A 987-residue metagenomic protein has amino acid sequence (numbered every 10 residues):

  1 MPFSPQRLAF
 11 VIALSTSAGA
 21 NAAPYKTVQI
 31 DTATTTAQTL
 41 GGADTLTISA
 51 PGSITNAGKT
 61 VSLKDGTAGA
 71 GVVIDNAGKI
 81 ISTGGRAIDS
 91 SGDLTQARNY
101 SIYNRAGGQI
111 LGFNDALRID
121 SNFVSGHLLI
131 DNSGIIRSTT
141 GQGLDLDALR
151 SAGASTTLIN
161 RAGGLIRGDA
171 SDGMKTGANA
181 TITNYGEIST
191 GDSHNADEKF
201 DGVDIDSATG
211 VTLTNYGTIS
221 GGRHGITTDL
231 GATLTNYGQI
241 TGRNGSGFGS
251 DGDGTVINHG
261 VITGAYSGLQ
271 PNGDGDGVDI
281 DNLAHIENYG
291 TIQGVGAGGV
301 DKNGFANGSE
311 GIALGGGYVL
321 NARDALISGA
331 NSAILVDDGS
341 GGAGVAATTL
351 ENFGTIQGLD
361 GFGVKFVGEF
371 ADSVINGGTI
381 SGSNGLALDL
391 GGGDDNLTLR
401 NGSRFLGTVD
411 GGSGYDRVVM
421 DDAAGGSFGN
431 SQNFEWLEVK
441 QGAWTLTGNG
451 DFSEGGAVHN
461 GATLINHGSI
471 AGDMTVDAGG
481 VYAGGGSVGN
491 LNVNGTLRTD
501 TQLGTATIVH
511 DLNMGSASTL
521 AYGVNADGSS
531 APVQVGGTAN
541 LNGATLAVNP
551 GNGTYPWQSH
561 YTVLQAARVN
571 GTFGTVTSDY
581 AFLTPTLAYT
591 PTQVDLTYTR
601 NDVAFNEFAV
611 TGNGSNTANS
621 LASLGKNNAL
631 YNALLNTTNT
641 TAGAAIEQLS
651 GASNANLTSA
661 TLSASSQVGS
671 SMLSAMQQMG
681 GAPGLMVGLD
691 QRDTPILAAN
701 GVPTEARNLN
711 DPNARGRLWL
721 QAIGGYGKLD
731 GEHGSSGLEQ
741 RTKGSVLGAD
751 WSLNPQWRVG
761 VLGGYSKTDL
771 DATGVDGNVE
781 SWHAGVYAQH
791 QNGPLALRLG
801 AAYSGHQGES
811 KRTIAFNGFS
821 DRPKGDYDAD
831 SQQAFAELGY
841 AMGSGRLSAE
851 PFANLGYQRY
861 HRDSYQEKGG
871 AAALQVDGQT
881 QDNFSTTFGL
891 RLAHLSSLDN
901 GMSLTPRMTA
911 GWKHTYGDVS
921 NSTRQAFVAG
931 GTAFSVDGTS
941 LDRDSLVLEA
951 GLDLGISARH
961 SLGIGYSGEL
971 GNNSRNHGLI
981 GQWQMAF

Functional and structural regions predicted by a protein language model:
P2-Q6, F10, K26-D31, T35 (+5 more regions): Outer-membrane translocation/initiation segment of Type V secreted surface proteins
A23-T32, D44-T60, V73-I88, Y103-N114 (+20 more regions): Beta-strand-rich solenoid/repeat architectures in extracellular/passenger domains of polysaccharide-targeting enzymes
G42, G66-A68, G85, G107 (+17 more regions): Conserved consensus positions within extracellular tandem repeat modules
K79-I81, N632-A849, G963-F987: Outer membrane beta-barrel translocator domains of Type V secretion systems
S133, Y185, Y216, Y237 (+11 more regions): Transmembrane beta-strands of outer-membrane beta-barrel proteins
F366-F370, T379-D394, L399-L406, D410-G411 (+4 more regions): Extracellular repeat-rich scaffold modules on cell surfaces
N430-N460, I465, S469-S559, P591 (+1 more regions): Extracellular beta-strand/loop-rich repeat segments of large surface/secreted proteins
Q832, R859, K868, A872-F987: Outer membrane beta-barrel transmembrane domains
